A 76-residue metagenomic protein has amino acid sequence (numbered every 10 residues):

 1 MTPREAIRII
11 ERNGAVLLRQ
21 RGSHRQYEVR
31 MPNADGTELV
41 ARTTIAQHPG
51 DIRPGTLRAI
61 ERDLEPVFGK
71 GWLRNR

Functional and structural regions predicted by a protein language model:
M1-Q20, V29-R76: Basic nucleic-acid-binding interfaces
